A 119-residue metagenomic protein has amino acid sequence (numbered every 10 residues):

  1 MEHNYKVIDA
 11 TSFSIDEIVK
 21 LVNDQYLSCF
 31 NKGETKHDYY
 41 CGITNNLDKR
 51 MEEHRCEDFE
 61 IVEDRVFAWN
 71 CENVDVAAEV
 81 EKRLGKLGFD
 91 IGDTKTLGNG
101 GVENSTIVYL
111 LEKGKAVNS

Functional and structural regions predicted by a protein language model:
M1-I91, K95-S119: GIY-YIG nuclease catalytic motif and its immediate N-terminal context
